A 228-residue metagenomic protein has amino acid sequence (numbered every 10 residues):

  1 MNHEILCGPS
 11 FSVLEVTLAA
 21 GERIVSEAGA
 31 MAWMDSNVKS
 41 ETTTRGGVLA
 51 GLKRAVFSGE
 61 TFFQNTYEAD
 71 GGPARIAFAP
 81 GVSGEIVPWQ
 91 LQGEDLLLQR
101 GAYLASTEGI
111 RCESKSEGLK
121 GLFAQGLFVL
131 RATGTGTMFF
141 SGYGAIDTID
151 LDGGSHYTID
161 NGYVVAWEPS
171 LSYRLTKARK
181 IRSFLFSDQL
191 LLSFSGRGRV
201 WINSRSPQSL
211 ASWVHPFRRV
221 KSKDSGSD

Functional and structural regions predicted by a protein language model:
M1-D228: Phosphate/adenylate-binding glycine loop and adjacent helical scaffold
